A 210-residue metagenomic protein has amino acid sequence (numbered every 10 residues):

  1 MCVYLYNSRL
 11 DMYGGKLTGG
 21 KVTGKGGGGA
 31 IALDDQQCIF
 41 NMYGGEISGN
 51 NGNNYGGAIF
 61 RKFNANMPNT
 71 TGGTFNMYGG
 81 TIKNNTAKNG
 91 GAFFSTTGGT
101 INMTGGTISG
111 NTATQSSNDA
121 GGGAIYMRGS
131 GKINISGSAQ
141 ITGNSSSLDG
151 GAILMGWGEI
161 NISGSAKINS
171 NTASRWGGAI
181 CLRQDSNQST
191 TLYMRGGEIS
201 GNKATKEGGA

Functional and structural regions predicted by a protein language model:
M1-K21, A30-N51, I59-T86, F93-T112 (+3 more regions): Surface-exposed loop/turn motifs in large extracellular/passenger domains
S117-D119: Short glycine-/Asp-/Thr-/Trp-enriched loop segments that recur within the blades of beta-propeller repeat domains
